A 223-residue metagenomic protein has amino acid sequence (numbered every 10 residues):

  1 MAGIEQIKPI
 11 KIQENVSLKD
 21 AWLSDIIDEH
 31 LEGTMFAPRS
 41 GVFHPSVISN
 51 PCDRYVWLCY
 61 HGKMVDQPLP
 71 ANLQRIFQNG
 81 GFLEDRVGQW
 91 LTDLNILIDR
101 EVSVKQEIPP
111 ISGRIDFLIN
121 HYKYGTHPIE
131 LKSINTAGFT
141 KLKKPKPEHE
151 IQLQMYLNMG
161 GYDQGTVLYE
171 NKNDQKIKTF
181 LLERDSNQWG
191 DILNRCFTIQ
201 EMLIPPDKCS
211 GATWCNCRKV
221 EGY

Functional and structural regions predicted by a protein language model:
M1-P128, N135-K141: Metal-dependent nuclease catalytic cores that hydrolyze phosphodiester bonds in DNA/RNA, characterized by
N79-L83, E148, Q188: Soluble or luminal CAZymes and related metallo-dependent hydrolases
D99, P128-E130, Q164-Y169: A structural signal for short, well-ordered beta-strand segments and their strand-loop junctions that often border
P109-P110, P145-E150: Short, glycine/acidic-rich beta->alpha junctions
K132-N135, N171: Short, histidine-centered active-site or binding-site loop motifs used for metal coordination, general acid-base
K141-K146, M159-Y223: Metal-dependent nuclease catalytic regions and adjoining charged, substrate-binding loops involved in nucleic-acid end
L153: Generic structural marker for isolated residues within well-ordered, non-membrane alpha-helices of soluble domains
